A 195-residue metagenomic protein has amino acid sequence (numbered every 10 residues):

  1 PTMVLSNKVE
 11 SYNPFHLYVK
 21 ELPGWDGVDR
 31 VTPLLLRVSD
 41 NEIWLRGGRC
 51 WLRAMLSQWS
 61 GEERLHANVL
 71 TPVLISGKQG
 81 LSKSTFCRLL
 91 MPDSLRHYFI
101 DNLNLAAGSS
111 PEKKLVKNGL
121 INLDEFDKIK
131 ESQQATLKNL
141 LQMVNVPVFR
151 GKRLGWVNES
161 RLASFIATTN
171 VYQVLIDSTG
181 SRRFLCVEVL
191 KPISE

Functional and structural regions predicted by a protein language model:
S6-V116: P-loop NTPase catalytic core of nucleic-acid-dependent motor ATPases
T71-V73, D127, L154-W156: Conserved nucleotide-state-sensing and coupling region of NTP-binding domains
S84, V171-S178: SF2 helicase motor core recognition
P111-V116, R150-T168: AAA+/SF3 P-loop NTPase mechanochemical coupling elements
N118-Q142, L175-S181: Conserved AAA+/SF3 P-loop NTPase catalytic/coupling segment centered on the Walker-B
N122-D124, V148-R150, L162-N170, C186-V187: Structural recognition of the conserved hydrophobic beta-strand(s) that form the central parallel beta-sheet of P-loop
Q134-N158: Conserved catalytic/switch belt of AAA+ P-loop NTPases
L175-S194: A short helix-turn-beta junction within AAA+ P-loop NTPase domains corresponding to the substrate/partner-engaging
